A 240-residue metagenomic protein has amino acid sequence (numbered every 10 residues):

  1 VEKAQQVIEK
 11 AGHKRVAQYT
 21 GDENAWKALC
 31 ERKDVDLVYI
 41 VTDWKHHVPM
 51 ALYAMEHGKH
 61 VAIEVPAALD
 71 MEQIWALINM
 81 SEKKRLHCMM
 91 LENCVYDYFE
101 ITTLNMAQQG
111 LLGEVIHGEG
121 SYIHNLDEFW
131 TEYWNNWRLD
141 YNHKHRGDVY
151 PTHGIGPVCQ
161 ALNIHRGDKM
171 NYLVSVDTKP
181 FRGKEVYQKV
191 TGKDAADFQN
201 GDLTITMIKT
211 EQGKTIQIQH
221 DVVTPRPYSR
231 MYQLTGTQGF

Functional and structural regions predicted by a protein language model:
V1-K59, W75, N79-R85: N-terminal glycine-/serine-/threonine-rich beta1-alpha1-beta2 phosphate-ribose binding loop of Rossmann-like
K33, P66-A67, E92-N93: N-terminal Rossmann-like NAD(P) cofactor-binding subdomain of oxidoreductases, focused on the glycine-rich
D36, K59, L86-C88, E114-I116 (+1 more regions): Short, well-ordered coil/turn segments that N-cap beta-strands
Y39-I40, V61-E64, C88-E92, I216-H220: Short catalytic-loop micro-motif centered on adjacent basic/acidic residues
H57-D70: ADP-ribose/adenylate-binding Rossmann-like module
K84-M89, C94-F198: Predominantly a Rossmann-like dinucleotide-binding segment in NAD(P)-dependent oxidoreductases
A195-G201, E211-F240: NAD(P)-dinucleotide binding in Rossmann-like oxidoreductases
